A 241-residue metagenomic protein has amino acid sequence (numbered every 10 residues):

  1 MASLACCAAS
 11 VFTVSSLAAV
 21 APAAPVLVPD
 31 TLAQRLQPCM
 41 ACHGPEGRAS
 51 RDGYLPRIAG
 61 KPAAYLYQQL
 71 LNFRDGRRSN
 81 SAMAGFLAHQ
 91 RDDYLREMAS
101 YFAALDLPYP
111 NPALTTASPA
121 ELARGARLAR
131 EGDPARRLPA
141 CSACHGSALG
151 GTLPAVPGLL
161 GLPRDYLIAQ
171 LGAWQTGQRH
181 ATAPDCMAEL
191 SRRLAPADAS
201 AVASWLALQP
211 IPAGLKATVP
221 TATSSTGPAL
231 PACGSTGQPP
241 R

Functional and structural regions predicted by a protein language model:
A2-S16: Bacterial N-terminal signal peptides
A5-C7, P38-A41, A232: The N-terminal extracellular segments of secreted preproproteins, especially immediately downstream of signal
A9-S10, L66, G125, C144 (+1 more regions): Residue-level signal for nonpolar/aromatic packing positions in well-ordered secondary structure
S15-A23: Long, low-complexity intrinsically disordered segments that are proline/alanine-rich with interleaved serine/threonine
P22-L36, P45, S81-L153, A173-R241: Flexible coil segments in periplasmic/lumen-exposed cytochrome c-class electron-transfer proteins
V26-G76, N80: The feature marks the first
P56-K61, C144, P157-D165: Short cysteine/histidine-rich metal-coordination sites, predominantly Zn2+-binding motifs
P62-A84, G161-G172, T176-D185, A222: Extended intrinsically disordered, low-complexity coil regions enriched in Ser, Thr, Gly, Ala and often Pro
